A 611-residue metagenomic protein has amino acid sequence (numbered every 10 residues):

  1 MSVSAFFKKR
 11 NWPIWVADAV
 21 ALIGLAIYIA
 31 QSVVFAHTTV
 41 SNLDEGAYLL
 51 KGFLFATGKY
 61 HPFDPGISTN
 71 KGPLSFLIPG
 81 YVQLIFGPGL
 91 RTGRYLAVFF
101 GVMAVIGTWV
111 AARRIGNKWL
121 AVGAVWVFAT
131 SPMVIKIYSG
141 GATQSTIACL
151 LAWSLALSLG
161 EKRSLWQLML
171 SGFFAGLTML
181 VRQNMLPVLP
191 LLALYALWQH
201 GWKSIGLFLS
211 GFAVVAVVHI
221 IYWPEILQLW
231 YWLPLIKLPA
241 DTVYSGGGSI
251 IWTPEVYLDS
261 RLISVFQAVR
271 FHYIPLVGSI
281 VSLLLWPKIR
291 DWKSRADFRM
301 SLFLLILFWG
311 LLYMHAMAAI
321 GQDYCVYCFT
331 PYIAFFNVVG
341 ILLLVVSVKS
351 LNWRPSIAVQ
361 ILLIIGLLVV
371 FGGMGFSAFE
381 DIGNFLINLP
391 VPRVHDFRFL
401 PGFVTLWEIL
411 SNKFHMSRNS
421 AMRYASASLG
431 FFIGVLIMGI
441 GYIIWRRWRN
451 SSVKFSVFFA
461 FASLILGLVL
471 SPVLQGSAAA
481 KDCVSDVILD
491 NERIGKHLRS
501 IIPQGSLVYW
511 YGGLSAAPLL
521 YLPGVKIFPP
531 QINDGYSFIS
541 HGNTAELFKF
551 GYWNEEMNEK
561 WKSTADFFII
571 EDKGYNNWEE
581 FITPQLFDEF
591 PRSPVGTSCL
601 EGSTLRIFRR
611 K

Functional and structural regions predicted by a protein language model:
S2, K8, Q267-F298, G340-S350 (+2 more regions): Hydrophobic, aromatic-rich transmembrane alpha-helices and their immediate juxtamembrane boundary segments
S2-R10, S164, L168, A175 (+3 more regions): Perimembrane helix-loop-helix junctions
Q31, G201-P287, L305-A318, G366-R398: Membrane-lumen/periplasm interface segments of specific transmembrane helices in polyprenyl phosphate-linked
V33-L43, A56-L77, L84-R94: Membrane-proximal lumenal/periplasmic loop motifs of glycosylation machinery
N42-L43, A97, M133-T146, L227: Short acidic/glycine- and proline-prone juxtamembrane loop motifs at membrane-interface regions of multi-pass membrane
P73, L77, F86-I106, V122-V125 (+2 more regions): Loop-to-helix entry region of an early transmembrane alpha helix in multi-pass inner-membrane enzymes
R113, A152-L168, A196-W198: Membrane-interface transmembrane helices that cradle and orient dolichyl/undecaprenyl
S485-L489, R499-S540, S563-Y575: Short periplasmic/luminal acceptor-recognition loop of GT-C membrane glycosyltransferases, typified by
